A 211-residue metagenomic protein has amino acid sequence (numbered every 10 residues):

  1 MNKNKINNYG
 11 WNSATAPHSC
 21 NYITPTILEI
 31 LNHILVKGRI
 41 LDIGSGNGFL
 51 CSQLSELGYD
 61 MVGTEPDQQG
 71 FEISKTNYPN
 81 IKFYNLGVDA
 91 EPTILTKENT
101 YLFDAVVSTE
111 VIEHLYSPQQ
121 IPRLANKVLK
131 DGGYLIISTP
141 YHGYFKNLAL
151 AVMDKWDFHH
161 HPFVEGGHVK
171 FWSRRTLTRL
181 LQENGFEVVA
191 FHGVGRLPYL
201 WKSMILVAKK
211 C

Functional and structural regions predicted by a protein language model:
M1-Y101, A105, P118-P122, I137-H142 (+4 more regions): Conserved N-terminal segment of class I S-adenosyl-L-methionine
A105-V111: A short beta-strand submotif of the Rossmann-like class I SAM-dependent methyltransferase core that lines
L115: Catalytic P-loop NTPase motifs of RecA-like helicase/translocase cores
P122-Y134: A short glycine-rich, Lys/Arg-flanked "PGG" loop and its adjoining helix->strand segment in the class I
F145: Conserved catalytic-site region of short-chain dehydrogenase/reductase
D157-F163: Short, flexible, basic/aromatic active-site loop/helix in glycosyltransferases
